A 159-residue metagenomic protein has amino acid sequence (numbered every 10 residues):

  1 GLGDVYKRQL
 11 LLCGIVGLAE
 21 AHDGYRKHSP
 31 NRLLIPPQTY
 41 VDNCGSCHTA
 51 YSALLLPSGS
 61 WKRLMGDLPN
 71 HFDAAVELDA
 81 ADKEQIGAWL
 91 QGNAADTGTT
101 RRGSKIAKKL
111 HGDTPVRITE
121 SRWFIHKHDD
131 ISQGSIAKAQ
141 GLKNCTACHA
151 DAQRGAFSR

Functional and structural regions predicted by a protein language model:
G1-Y6: Short, small-residue-biased leader/transition segments that mark boundaries at the very start of proteins
K7-I15: Bacterial N-terminal signal peptides
A19-G45, T49-Q85, A94-R159: Sequence context surrounding c-type heme c attachment/ligation sites in exported
